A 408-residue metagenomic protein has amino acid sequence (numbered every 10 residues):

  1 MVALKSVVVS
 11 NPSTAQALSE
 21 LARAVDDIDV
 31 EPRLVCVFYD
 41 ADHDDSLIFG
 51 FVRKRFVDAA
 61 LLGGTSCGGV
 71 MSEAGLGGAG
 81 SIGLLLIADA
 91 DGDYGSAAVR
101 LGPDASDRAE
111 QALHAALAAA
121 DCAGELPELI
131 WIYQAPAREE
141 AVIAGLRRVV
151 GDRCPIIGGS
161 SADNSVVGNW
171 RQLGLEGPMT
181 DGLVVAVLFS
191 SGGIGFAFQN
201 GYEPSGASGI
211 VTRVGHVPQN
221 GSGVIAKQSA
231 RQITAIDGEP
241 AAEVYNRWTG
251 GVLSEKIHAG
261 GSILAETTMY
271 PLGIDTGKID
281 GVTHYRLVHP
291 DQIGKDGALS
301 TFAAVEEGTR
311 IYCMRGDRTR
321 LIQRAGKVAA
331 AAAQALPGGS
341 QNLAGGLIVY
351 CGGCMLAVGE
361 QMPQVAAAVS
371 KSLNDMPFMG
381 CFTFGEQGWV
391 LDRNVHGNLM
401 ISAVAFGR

Functional and structural regions predicted by a protein language model:
M1-R55, A59-A60, G64-G359, P363-S372 (+1 more regions): Small-residue-enriched flexible segments
D375: Short beta-strand/loop segments at the ligand-binding rim of alpha/beta enzyme cores
